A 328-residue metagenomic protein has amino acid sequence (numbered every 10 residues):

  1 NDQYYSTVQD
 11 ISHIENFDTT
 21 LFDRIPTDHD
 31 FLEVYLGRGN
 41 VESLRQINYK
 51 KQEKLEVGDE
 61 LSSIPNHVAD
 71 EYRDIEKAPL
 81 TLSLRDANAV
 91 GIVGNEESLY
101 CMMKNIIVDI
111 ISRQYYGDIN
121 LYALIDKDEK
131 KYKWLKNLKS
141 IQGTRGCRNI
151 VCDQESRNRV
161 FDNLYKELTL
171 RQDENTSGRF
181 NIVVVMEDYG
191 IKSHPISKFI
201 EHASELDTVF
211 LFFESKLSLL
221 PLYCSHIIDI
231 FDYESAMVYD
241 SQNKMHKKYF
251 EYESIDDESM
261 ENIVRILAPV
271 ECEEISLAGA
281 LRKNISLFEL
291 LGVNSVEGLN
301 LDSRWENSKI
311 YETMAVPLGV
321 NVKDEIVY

Functional and structural regions predicted by a protein language model:
N1-Y328: Accessory regions of macromolecular translocation/handling assemblies
